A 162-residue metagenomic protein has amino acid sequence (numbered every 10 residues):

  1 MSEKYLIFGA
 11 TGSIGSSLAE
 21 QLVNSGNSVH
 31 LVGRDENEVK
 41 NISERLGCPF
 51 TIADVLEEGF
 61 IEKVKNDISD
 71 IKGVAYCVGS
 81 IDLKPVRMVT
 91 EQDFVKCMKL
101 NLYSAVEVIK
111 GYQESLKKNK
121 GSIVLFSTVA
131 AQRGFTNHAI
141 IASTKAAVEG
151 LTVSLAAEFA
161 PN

Functional and structural regions predicted by a protein language model:
T11, A19: N-terminal Rossmann NAD(P)H-binding glycine-rich loop of SDR-like oxidoreductase domains
C77-L83: Conserved NAD(P)H cofactor-binding loop of Rossmann-fold oxidoreductase domains
P85-V86, T90-V95: Substrate-binding pocket helix/loop in short-chain dehydrogenase/reductase
R87, R133-A139, P161: Active-site loop immediately N-terminal to the catalytic Tyr-X3-Lys motif of short-chain dehydrogenase/reductase
I109, T144: Active-site helix of classical SDR
E114, A157-P161: Alpha-helical segment proximal to the catalytic Tyr-Lys
T128: Residue(s) in the substrate-gating loop at a strand-loop-helix junction that position the organic substrate next
